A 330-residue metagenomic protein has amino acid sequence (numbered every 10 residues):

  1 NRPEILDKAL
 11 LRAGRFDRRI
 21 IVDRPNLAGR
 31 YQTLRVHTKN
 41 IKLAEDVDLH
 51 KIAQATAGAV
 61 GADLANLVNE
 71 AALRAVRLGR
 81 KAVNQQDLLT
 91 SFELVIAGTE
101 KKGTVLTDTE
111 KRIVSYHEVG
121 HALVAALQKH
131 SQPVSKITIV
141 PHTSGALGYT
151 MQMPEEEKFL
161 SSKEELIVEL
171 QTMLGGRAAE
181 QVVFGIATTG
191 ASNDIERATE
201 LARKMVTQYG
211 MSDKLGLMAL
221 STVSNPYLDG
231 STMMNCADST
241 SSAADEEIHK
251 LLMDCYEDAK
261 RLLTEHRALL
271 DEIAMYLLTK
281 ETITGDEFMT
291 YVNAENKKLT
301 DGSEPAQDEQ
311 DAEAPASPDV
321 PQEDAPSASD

Functional and structural regions predicted by a protein language model:
N1-P3, P25, L127: A short beta-strand-to-loop transition that corresponds to the Sensor-1 phosphate-sensing loop of AAA+ P-loop ATPases
P3-R15: Short regulatory helix/loop adjacent to the ATP-binding pocket of P-loop NTPases
K8-A9, V22-L89, L94, G98-T99 (+3 more regions): Conserved C-terminal "switch" segment of AAA+ ATPases
R19-L27, I41, G58, E156-S162 (+1 more regions): Flexible beta-alpha connector loops of hexameric P-loop NTPases
K102-I113: Short pre-active-site segment immediately N-terminal to the catalytic Zn-binding motif
I113-Y116, A122-D330: Soluble catalytic regions of large protease machineries
